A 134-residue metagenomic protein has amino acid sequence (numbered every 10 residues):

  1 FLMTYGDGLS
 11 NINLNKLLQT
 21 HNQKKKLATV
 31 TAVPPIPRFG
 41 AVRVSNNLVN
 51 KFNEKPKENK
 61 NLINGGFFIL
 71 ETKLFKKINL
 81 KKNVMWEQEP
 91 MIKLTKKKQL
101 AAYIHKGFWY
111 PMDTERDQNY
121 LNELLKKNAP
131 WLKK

Functional and structural regions predicted by a protein language model:
F1-L2, L9, L18-N22, P34-P37 (+1 more regions): Catalytic-core segments of class I nucleotidyltransferases/pyrophosphorylases that form NMP-activated intermediates
Y5-G6, V30: Small/polar loops that bind or transfer phosphate-bearing groups
L14-K16, K25: Nucleotide and nucleotide-moiety/phosphate-recognizing core
N15, A41-R43, E115: Short aromatic-enriched loop/helix-cap "lid" or pocket-rim segments at secondary-structure transitions that line
L27-A28, Q99: Residues at the starts of beta-strands that form the adenosine-phosphate
A28-V44: Short beta-strand-to-loop element that shapes/binds the nucleotide-sugar donor at the catalytic cleft/hinge
